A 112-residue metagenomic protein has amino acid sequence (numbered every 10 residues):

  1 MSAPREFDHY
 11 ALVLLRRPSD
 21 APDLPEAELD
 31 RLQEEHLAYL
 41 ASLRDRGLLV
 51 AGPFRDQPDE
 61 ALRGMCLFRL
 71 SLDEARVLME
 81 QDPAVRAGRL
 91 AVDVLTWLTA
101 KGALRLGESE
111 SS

Functional and structural regions predicted by a protein language model:
M1-S112: Conserved, structured core segments of small domains
